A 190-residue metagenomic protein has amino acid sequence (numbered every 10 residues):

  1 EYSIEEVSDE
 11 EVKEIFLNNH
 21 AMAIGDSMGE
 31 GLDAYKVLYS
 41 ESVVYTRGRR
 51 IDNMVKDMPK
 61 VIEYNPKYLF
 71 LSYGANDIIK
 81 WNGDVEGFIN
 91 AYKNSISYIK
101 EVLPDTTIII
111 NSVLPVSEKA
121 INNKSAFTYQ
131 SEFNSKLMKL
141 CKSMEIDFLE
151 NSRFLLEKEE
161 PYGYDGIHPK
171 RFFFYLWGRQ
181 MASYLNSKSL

Functional and structural regions predicted by a protein language model:
E1-I15, L185, S189-L190: Intrinsically disordered, low-complexity repeat and linker tracts
V7-A91: Conserved SGNH/GDSL esterase-like catalytic core that processes O-acyl groups on lipids and polysaccharides
V44-G48, D77-E86, I99, N122-F127 (+2 more regions): Second-shell loop/turn segments in exported
S72, N111-S112: Alpha/beta-hydrolase-fold catalytic nucleophile elbow
V85-S95, A126-F133: Charged helix-capping and loop-helix junction motifs
L103-T107: A short helix->loop->beta-strand "cap" motif at the edges of active sites that frequently abuts
V116-L190: Catalytic His-Asp segment of secreted/periplasmic serine-dependent ester chemistry enzymes
